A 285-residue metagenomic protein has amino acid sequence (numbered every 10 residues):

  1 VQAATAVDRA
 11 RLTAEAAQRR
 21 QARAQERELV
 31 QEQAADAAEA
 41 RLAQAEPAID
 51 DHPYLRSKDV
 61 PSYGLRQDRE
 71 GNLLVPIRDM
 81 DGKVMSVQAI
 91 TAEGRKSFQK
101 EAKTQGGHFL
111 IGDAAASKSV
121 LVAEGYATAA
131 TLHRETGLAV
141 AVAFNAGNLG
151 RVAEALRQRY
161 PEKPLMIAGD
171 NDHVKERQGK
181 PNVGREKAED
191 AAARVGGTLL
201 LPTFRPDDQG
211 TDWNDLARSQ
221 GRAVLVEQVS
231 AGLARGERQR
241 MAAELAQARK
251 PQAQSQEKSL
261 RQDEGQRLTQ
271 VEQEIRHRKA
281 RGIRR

Functional and structural regions predicted by a protein language model:
V1, S86-I90, P202-T203, D212: Short amphipathic beta-strand/extended segments with alternating polar/hydrophobic composition
Q2-L73, R235-G236, R240-Q247: TOPRIM metal-binding catalytic domain and adjacent DNA-binding surface shared by DnaG-type primases
E32, Y126, N182: Electropositive phosphate-/nucleotide-binding environments in soluble metabolic enzymes
A35-A38, D113-A114, H173-V174: A short, structure-level motif marking secondary-structure boundaries and short turns
R41-Q44, S119-V120, G179: Residue-level marker of alpha-helix boundaries and capping positions
A48-I49, G125-Y126, R185: Generic non-transmembrane alpha-helix signal with a bias for helix starts/N-cap capping motifs
N72-P161: Phosphate-handling DNA/RNA-contact segment within nucleic-acid enzymes
K118, A130, R134-R285: TOPRIM fold recognition
